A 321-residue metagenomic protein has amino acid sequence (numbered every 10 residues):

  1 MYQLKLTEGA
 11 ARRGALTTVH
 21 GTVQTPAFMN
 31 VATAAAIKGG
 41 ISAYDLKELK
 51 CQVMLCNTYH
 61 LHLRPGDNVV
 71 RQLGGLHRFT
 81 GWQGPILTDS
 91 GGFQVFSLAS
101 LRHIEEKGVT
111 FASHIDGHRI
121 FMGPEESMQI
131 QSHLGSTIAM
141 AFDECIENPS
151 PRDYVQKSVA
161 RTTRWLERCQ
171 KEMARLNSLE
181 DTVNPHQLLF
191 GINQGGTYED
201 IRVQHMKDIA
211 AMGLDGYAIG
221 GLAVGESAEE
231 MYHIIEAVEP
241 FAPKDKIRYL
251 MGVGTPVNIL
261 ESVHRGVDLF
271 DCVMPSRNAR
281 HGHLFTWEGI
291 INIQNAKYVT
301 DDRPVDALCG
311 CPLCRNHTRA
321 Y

Functional and structural regions predicted by a protein language model:
M1-V183, A296-V299: Non-catalytic, usually N-terminal nucleic-acid engagement modules in DNA/RNA processing proteins
P151, M251, C311: Generic anion/oxyanion-binding catalytic loop in active/binding sites
T163, E172, L176, N184 (+2 more regions): Glycine-rich phosphate/ribose-binding loops and adjacent secondary-structure elements that form binding surfaces
D306-Y321: Cys/His-rich short segments
